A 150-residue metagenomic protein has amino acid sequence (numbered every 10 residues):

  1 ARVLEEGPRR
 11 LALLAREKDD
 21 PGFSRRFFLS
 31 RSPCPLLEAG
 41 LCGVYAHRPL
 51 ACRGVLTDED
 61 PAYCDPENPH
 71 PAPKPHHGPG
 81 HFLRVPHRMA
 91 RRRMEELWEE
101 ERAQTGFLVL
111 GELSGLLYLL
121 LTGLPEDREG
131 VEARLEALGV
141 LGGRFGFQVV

Functional and structural regions predicted by a protein language model:
A1-V150: Short loop/turn segments that flank or connect secondary-structure elements
